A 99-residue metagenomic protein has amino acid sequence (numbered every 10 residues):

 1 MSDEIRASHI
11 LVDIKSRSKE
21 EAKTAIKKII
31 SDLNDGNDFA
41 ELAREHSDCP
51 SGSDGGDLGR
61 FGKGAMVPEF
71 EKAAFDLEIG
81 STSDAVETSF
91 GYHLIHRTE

Functional and structural regions predicted by a protein language model:
M1-N34, P50-A65, I95-E99: Well-structured core secondary-structure elements of compact alpha/beta domains
R6-I14, F39-S47, F70-A73, D84-E99: FKBP-type peptidyl-prolyl cis-trans isomerase
D35-A40, G80: Glycine-centered tight-turn and secondary-structure capping sites
V67, I79-S83: Charged low-complexity stretches with an acidic bias
A74-E78: Soluble sensory domains of the PAS superfamily and closely related sensory modules
